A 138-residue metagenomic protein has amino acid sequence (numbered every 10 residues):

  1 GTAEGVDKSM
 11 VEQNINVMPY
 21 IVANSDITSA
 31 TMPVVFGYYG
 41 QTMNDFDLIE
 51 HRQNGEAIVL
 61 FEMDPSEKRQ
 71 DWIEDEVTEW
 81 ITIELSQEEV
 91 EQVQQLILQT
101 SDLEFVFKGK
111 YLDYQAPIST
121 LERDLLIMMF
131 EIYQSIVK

Functional and structural regions predicted by a protein language model:
G1-K138: A generic "folded-domain core" signal
